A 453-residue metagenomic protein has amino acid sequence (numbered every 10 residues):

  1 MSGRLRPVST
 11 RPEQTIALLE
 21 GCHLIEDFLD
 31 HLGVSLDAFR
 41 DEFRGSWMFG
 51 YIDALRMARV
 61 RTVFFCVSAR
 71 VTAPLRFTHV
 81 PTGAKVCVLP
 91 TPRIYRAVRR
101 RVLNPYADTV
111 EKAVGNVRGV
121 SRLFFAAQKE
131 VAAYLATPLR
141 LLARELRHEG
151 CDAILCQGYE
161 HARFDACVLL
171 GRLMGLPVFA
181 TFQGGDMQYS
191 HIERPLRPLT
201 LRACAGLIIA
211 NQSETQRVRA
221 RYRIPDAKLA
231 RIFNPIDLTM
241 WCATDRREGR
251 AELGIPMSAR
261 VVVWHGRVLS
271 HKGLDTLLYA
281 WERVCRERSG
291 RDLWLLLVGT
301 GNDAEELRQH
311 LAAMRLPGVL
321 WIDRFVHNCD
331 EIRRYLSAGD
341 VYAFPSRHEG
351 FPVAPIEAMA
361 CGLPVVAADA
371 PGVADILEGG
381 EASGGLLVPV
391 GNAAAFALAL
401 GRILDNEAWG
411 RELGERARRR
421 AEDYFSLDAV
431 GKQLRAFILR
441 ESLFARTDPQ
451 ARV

Functional and structural regions predicted by a protein language model:
S2-K85, V453: N-terminal subdomain of nucleotide-sugar transferases
L19, I255-K272, L278-W281, L296: Conserved donor-binding/catalytic core segment of Leloir-type glycosyltransferases
C242-I255: A short helix/loop element that forms part of the nucleotide-sugar donor recognition site in Leloir-type
R308-V326: Nucleotide-activated donor-binding/catalytic signature segment of Leloir-type glycosyltransferases, i.e., the conserved
R334-G339: Short alpha-helical donor nucleotide-sugar binding micro-motif in glycosyltransferases
R347: Aromatic "clamp/platform" in nucleotide-sugar-dependent glycosyltransferases that forms part of the donor/acceptor
P364-A367: Short hydrophobic beta-strand element within catalytic cores of glycosyltransferases and related nucleotide-activated
G379-A393, R402-E407: Conserved acidic donor-binding segment of nucleotide-sugar-dependent glycosyltransferases
